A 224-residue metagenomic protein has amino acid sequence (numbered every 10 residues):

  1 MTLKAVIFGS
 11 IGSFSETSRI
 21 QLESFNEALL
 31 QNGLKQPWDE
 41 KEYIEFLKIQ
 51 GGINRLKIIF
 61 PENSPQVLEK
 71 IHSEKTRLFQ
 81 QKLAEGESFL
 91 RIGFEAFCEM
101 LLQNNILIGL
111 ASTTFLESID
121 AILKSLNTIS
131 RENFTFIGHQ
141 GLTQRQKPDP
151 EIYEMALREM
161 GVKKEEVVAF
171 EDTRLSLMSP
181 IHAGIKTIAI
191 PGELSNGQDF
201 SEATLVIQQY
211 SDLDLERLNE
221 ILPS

Functional and structural regions predicted by a protein language model:
T2-I92, E99-N104: N-terminal helical cap/lid subdomain that shapes the substrate entry/recognition surface in HAD-like hydrolases
T2-L3, G9, F115-E117, A121-S224: Asp-based, Mg2+/Mn2+-dependent phosphohydrolase catalytic module
S15, G109-T113, F170: Active-site-adjacent beta-strand anchor residues
R19, P37, E69, S88 (+4 more regions): Non-catalytic, surface-exposed connector residues within folded enzymatic/regulatory domains
F25, F94-K124, P180: Substrate-recognition element of Asp-dependent hydrolases with the DxDx(T/V) motif
L34, A111, T135-I137: Surface-exposed, interaction-prone regions with an acidic/low-complexity signature
P61-E62, N104-I106, I185, S201-E202: Short glycine/proline-enriched coil/turn segments at helix->beta-strand junctions
G93-F94, T173: Amphipathic coiled-coil/heptad-repeat helices and related helical stalk/stem segments that mediate oligomerization
